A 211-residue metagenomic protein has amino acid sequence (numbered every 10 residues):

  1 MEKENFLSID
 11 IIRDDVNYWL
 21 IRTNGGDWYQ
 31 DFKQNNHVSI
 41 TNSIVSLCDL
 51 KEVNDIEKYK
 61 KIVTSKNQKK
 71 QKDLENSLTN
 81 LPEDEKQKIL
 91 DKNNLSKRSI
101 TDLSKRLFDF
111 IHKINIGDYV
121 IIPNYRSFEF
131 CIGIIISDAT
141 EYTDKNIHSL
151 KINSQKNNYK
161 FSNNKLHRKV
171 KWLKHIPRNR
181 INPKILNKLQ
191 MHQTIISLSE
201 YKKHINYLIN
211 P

Functional and structural regions predicted by a protein language model:
M1-F108: Compositionally biased, charged N-terminal/linker segments
I21, G133-I134: GIY-YIG nuclease signature motif recognition
F108-N115: Short, well-ordered loop/turn sites that connect or cap secondary structure elements
G117-D118, I134: Structural motif
F128, I134-I195: Aromatic- and Lys/Arg-enriched surface recognition patch
L186-P211: Long, low-complexity intrinsically disordered regions
